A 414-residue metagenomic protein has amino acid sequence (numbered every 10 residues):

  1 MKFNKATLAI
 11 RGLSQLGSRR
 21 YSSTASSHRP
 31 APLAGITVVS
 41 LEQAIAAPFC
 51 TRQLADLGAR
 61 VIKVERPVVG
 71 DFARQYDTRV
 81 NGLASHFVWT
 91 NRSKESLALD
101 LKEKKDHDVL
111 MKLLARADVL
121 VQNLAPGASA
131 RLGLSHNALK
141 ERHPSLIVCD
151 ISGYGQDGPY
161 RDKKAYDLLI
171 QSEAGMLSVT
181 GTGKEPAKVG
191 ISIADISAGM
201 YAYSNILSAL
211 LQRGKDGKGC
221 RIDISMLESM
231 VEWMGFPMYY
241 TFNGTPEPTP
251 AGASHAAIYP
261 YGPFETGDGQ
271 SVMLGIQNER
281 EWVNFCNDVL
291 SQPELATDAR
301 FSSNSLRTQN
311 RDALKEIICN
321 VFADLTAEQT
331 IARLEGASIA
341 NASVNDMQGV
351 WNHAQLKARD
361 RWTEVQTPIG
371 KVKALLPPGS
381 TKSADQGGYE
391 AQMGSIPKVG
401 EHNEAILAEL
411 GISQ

Functional and structural regions predicted by a protein language model:
K2-K215, K398, H402-Q414: N-terminal helix-loop segment corresponding to the beta1-alpha1 unit of nucleotide/adenylate-binding folds
R29, Q366-Q414: Flexible, small-/acidic-enriched active-site or ligand-binding loops
V68, G155, M226-V231, D268-Q270 (+3 more regions): Glycine-rich beta-alpha junction loops
F87, P248-A256, G262-P263, L274 (+2 more regions): Short Gly/Pro-enriched turn/cap motifs at secondary-structure boundaries
Q156, G183-I193, G214-M230, T249-A256 (+1 more regions): Conserved Rossmann-fold dehydrogenase catalytic segment
G199-G219, E232-T245, C286-Q292: Oxidoreductase and adenylate-handling cofactor-binding alpha/beta cores
P260-A337, N341: Aromatic-enriched alpha-helical interface/lid elements that frame and gate functional surfaces
E335-L356: Conserved PLP cofactor-binding pocket of PLP-dependent enzymes
